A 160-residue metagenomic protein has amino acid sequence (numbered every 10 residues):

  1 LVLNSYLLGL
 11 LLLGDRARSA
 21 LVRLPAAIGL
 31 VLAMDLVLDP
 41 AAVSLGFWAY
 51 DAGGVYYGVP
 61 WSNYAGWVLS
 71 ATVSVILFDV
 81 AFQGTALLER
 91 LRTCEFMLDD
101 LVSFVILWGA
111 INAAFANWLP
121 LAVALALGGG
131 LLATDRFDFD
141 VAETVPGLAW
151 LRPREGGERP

Functional and structural regions predicted by a protein language model:
L1-P160: Aromatic-rich, lipid-facing transmembrane alpha helices and their immediate juxtamembrane interface loops in integral
